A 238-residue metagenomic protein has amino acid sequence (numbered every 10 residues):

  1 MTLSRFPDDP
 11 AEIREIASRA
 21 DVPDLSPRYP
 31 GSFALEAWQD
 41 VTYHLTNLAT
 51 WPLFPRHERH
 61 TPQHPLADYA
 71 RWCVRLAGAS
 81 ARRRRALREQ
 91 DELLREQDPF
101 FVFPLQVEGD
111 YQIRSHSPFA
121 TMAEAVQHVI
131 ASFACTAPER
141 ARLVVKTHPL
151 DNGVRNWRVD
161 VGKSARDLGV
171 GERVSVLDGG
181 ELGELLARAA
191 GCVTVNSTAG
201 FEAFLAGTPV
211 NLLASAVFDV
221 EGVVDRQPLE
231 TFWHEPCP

Functional and structural regions predicted by a protein language model:
M1-P238: Catalytic-core helical/loop segments in enzymes performing group transfer/polymerization on anionic/lipid-linked
